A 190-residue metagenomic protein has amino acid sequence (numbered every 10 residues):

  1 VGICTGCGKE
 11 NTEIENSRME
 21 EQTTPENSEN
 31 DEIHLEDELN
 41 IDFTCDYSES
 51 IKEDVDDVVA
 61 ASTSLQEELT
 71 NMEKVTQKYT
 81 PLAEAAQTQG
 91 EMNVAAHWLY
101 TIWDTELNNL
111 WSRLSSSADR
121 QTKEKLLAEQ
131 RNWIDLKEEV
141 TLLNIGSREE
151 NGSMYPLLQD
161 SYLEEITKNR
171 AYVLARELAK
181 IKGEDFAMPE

Functional and structural regions predicted by a protein language model:
I3-G6: C-terminal motif of bacterial Sec signal peptides marking the signal peptidase cleavage site
G8-E190: N-terminal alpha-helical modules
